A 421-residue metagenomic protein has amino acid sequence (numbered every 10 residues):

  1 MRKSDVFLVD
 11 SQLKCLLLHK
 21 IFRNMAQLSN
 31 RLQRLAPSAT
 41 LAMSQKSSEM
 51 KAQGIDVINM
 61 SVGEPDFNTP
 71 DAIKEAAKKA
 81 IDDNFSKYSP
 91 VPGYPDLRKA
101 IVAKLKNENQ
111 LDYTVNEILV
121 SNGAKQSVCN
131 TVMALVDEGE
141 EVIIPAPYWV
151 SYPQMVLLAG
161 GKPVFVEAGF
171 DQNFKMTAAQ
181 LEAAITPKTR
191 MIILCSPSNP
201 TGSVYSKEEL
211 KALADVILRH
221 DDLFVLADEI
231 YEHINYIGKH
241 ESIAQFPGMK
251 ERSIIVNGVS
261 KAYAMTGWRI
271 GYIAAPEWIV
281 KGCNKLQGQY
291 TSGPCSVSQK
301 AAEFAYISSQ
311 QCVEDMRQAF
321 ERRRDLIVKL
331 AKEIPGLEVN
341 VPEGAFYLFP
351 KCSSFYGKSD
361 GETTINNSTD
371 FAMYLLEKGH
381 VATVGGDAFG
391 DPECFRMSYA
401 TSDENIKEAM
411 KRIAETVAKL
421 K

Functional and structural regions predicted by a protein language model:
L8, Q12, L17-L28, L32 (+6 more regions): PLP-dependent class I/II
Y88-S121: Conserved N-terminal alpha-helix of the aminotransferase class I/II PLP-enzyme fold
